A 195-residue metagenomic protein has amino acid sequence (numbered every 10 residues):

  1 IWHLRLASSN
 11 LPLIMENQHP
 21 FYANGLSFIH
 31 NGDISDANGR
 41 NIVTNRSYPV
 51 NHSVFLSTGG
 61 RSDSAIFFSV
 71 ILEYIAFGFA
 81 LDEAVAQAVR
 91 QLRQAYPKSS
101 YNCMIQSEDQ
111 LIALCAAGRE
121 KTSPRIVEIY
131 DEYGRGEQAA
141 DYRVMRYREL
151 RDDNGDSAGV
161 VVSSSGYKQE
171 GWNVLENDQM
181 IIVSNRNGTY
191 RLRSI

Functional and structural regions predicted by a protein language model:
W2-I195: N-terminal segments that mediate ammonia production and transfer in glutamine-dependent amidotransferase systems
